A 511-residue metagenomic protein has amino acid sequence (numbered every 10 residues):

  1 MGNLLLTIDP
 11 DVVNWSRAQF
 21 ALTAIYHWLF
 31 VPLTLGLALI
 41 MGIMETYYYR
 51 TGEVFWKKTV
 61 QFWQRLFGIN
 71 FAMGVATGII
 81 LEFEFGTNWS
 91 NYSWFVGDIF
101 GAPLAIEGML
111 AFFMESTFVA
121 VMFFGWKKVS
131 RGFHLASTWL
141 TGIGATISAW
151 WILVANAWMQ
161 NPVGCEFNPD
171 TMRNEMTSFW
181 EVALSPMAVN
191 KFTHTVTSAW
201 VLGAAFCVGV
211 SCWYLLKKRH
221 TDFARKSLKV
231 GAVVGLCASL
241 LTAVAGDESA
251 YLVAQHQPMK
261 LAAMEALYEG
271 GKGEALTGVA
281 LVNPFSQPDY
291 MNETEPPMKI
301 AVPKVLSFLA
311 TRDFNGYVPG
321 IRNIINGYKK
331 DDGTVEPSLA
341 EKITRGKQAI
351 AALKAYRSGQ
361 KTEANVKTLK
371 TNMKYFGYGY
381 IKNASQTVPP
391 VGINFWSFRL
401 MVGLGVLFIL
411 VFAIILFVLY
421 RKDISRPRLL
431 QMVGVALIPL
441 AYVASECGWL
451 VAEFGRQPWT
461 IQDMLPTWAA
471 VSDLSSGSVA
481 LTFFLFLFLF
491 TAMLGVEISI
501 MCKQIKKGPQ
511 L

Functional and structural regions predicted by a protein language model:
G2-I25, G52-T59, F83-A105, A157-T193 (+5 more regions): Membrane-interface interhelical loops and short amphipathic "cap" helices that link adjacent transmembrane segments
V31-I40, L110-F118, A199-V210, L400-L416 (+1 more regions): Hydrophobic alpha-helical transmembrane segments
T51-I69, F95-G101, A105, G125-I143 (+2 more regions): Membrane-interfacial loop-to-helix junctions in multi-pass inner-membrane proteins
G68-T77, W139-P162, G235-G246, Y356 (+1 more regions): Hydrophobic alpha-helical membrane-insertion segments
N70-L140, A157, F454-Q457: Membrane-interface helix-loop-helix modules in multi-pass inner-membrane proteins
A120-K128, F133-G142, W150-M159, F179 (+1 more regions): Internal alpha-helical transmembrane segments
A155, C237-S338: Aromatic-rich transmembrane-lumenal/periplasmic boundary elements in polytopic membrane proteins
Q386-W449, A480-Q504: C-terminal substrate/ligand-recognition segments
